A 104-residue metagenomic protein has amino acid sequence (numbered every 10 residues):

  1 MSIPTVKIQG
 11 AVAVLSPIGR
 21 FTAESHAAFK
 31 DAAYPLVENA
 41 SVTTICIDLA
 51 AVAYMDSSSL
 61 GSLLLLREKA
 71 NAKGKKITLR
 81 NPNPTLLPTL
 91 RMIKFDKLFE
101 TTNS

Functional and structural regions predicted by a protein language model:
M1-S16: Short beta-strand/loop segment at the start of cytosolic alpha/beta domains
R20-L98: Amphipathic alpha-helical interaction surfaces in cytosolic regulatory modules
E100-S104: Short acidic-hydrophobic, aromatic-tinged amphipathic segments that line or gate anion-handling sites
